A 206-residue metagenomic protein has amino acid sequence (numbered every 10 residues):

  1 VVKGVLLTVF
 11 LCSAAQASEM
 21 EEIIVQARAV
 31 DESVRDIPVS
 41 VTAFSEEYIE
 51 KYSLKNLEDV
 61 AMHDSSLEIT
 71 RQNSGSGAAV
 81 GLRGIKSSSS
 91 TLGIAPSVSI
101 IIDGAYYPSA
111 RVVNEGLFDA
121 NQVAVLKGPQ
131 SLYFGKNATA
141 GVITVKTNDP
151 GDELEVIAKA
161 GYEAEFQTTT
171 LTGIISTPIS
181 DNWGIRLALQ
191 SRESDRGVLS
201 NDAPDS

Functional and structural regions predicted by a protein language model:
V1-E19: Cleavable N-terminal targeting peptides that direct proteins into the secretory/outer-membrane pathway or into
A17-E50: Short, acidic, small-residue-rich periplasmic hinge/interaction motif at the N-terminus of Gram-negative outer-membrane
E19-E21, I37-S40, H63-S65, S76-A78 (+5 more regions): Envelope-exposed proteins and targeting segments
Q26, E58, M62-D103: Extracytoplasmic beta-strand/coil segments of soluble accessory domains associated with Gram-negative outer-membrane
A27, I102-G104, T147, T177: Residue-level signature of outer-membrane beta-barrel architecture
V41, I49, V60-A61, V123-G128 (+2 more regions): Non-catalytic regulatory/gating segments with a bias toward low-complexity or hydrophobic composition
S90-T91, S97-V98, D103-P129: Short acidic/polar hinge/loop motifs at secondary-structure boundaries that mediate gating or recognition
S97, S109, F118-N121, S131-S206: Outer-membrane beta-barrel translocator/receptor signature
